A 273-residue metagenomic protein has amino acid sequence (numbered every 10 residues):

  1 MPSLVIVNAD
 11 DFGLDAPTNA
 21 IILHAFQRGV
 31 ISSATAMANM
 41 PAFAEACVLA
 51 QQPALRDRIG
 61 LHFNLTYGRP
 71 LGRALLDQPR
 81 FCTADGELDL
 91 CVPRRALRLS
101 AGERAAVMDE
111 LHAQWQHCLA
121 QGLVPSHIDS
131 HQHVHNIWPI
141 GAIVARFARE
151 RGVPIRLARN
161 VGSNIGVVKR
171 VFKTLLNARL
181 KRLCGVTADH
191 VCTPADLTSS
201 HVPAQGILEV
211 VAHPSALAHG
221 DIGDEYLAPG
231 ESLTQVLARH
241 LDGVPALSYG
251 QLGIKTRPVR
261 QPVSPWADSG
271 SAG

Functional and structural regions predicted by a protein language model:
M1-I6, A16-H127, I137-G273: Terminal accessory/targeting
A9-G13: DG-centered beta-turn motif at the end of beta-strands
Q132-N136: Gly/Ser/Thr-rich loops at beta-strand to alpha-helix junctions that form or flank small-molecule/cofactor-binding
